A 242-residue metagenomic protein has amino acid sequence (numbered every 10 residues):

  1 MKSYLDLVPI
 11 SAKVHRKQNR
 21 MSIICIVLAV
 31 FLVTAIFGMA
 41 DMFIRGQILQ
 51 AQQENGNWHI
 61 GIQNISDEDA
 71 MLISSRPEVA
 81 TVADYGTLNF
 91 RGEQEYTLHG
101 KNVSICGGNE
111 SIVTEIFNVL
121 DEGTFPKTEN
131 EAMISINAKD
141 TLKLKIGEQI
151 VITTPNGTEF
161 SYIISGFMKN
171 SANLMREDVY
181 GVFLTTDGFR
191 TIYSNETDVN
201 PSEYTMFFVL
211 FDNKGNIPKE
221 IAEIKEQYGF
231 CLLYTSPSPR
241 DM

Functional and structural regions predicted by a protein language model:
M1-F31, R240: N-terminal Sec/SRP start-transfer signal
Q18-I23, L28-G56: Alpha-helical transmembrane segments
D41-S236, R240: Basic-flanked hydrophobic alpha-helices used for secretion and membrane insertion
